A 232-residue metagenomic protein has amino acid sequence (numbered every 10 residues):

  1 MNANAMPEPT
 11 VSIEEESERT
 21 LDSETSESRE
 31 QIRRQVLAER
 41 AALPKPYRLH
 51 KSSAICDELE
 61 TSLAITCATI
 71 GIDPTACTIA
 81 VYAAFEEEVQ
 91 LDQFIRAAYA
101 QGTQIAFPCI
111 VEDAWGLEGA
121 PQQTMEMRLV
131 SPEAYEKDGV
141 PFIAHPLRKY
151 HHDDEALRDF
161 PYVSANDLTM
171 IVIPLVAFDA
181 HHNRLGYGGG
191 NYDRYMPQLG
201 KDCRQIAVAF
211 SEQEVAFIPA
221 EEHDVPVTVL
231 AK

Functional and structural regions predicted by a protein language model:
N2-D167: N-terminal active-site beta-alpha-beta segment that forms phosphate/nucleotide-binding and substrate-recognition loops
V36, D167-Q205: Active-site beta-strand/loop microenvironment that shapes enzyme catalytic pockets
V81, I173-P174, K232: Redox-cofactor binding/interface segments in oxidoreductases and associated redox assembly factors
A83, C109-I110, L175, F210-E212: Short secondary-structure boundary segments
Q90-Q93, L117, H181-R184, M196 (+1 more regions): Short glycine-/acidic-enriched loop or helix-start segments at secondary-structure transitions that form or flank
L91-R96, Y192-P197, V227: Short amphipathic alpha-helical segments and helix-helix/interface helices
A97-A100, P197-K201, E222-V225: Short, conserved loop/helix-junction motifs that constitute active-site signature segments in enzyme catalytic cores
C203-K232: C-terminal functional extensions of proteins
